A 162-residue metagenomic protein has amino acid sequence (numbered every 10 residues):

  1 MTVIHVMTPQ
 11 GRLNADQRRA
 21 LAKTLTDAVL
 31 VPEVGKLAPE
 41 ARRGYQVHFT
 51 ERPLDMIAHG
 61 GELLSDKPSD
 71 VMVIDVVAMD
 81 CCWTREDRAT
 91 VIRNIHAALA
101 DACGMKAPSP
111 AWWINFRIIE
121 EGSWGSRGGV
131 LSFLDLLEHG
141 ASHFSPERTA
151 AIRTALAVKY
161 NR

Functional and structural regions predicted by a protein language model:
M1-R162: A domain-level signal for the structural core that forms small-molecule/cofactor-binding pockets and catalytic centers
